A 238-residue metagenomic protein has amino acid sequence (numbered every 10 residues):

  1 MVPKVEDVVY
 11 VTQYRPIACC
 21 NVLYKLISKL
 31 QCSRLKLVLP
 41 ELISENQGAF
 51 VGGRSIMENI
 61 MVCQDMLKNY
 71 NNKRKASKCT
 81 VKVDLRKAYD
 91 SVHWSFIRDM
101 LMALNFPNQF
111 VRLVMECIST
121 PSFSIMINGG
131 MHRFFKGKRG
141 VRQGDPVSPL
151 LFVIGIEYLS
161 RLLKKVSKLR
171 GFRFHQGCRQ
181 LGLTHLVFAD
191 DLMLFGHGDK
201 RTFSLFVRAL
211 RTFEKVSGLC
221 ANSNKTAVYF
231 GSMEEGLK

Functional and structural regions predicted by a protein language model:
M1-K238: Nucleotidyl polymerases of mobile genetic elements and RNA viruses
